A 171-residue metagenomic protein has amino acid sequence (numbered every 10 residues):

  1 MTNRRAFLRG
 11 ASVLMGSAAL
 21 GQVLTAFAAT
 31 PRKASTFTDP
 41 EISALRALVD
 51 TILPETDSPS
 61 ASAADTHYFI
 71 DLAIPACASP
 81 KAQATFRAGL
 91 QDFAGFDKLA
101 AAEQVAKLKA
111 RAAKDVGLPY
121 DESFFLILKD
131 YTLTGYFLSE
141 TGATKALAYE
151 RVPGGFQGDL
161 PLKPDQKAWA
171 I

Functional and structural regions predicted by a protein language model:
M1-A6, A18-E55: C-terminal segment of N-terminal export signals and the immediately downstream linker at the start of the mature
S12, A19, E150-V152: Aromatic-residue-lined binding/catalytic grooves and analogous aromatic/hydrophobic interfacial grooves in multimeric
V13-G16, A113: Residue-level marker of structural boundaries
P40-A47, D65-I171: Mature-region segments of soluble proteins
P59, A63-A64: Zn2+-dependent metallopeptidase catalytic domains
